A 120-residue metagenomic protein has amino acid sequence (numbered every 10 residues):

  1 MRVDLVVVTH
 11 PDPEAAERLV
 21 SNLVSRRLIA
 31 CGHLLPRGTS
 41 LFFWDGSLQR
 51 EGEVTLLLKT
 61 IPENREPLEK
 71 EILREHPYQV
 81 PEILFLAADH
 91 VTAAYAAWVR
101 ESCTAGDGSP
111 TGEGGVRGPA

Functional and structural regions predicted by a protein language model:
M1-A120: Positively charged, small/polar-rich N-terminal and surface patches that mediate targeting and assembly and bind
